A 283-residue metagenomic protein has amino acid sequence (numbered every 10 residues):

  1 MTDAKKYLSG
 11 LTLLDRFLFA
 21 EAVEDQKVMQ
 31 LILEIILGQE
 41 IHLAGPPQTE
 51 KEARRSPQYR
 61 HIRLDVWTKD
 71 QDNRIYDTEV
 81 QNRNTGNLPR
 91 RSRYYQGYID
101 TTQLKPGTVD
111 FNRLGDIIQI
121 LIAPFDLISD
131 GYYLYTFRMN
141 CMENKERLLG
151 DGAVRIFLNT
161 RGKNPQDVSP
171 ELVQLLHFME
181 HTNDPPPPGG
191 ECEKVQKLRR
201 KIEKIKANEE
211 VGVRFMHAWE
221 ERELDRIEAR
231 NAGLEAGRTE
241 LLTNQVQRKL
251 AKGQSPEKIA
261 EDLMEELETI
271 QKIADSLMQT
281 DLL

Functional and structural regions predicted by a protein language model:
M1-S9, F17, W67, Y76-Q81 (+1 more regions): Short, charged alpha-helical interaction segments and adjacent helix-coil junctions
M1-V154, E228: Accessory alpha/beta interaction modules
L121-P124, N159-T160, K206: Pocket-edge structural micro-motifs
D126-L127, K163-P165: Short, catalytically relevant binding-site loops at active-site mouths
G131-Y133, D167-E171: Short conserved micro-motifs at the rims of enzyme active sites and ligand-binding pockets
A153, L158-N159, D167-V168: Intrinsically disordered, low-complexity linker/assembly segments
T160-R161, E180: A short beta-sheet element
